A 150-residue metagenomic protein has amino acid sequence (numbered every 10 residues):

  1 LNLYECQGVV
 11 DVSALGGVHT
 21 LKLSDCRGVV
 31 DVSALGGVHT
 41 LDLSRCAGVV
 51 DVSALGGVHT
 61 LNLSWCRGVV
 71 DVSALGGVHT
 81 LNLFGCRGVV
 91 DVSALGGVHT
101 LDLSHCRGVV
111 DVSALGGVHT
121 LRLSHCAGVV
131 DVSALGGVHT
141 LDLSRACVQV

Functional and structural regions predicted by a protein language model:
L1-V10, G17-V30, G37-V50, G57-V69 (+4 more regions): Concave beta-strand-loop units of leucine-rich repeat
